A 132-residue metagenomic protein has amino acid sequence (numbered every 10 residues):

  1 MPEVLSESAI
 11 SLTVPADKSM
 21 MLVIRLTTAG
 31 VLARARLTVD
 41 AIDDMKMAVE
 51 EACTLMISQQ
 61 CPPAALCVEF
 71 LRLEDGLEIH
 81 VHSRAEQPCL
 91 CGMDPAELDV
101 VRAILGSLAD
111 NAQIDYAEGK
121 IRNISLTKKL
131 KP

Functional and structural regions predicted by a protein language model:
M1-M47, E86, C91-G92: Bergerat-fold GHKL ATPase/HATPase_c domain
M1-S11, L55-P132: Conserved beta-strand-loop-beta-strand hairpin that lines the nucleotide-binding pocket of ATP/GTP-utilizing enzymes
V39-P63: Conserved ATP-binding N-box helix of the HATPase_c
